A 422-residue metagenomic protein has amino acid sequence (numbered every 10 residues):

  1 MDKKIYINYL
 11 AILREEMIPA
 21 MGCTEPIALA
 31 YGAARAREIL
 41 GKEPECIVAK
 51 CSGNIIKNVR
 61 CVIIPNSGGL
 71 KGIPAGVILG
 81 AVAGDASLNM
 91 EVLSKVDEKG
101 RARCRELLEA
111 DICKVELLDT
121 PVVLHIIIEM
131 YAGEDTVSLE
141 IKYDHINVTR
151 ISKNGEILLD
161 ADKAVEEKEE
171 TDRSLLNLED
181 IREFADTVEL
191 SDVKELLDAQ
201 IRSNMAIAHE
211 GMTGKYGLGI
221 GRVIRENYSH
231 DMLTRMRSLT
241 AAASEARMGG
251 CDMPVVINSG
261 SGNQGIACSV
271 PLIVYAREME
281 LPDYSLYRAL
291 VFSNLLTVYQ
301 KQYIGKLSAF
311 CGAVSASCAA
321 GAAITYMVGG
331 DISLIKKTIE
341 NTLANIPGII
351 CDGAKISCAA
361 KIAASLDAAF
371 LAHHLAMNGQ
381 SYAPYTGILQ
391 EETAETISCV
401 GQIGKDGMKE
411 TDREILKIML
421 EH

Functional and structural regions predicted by a protein language model:
M1-L10, E43-K57, D231-G250, D283-Q300 (+1 more regions): Acidic-glycine-rich active-site phosphate/pyrophosphate-binding loop
Y9-I18, I55-I64, R247-I257, T297-L307 (+1 more regions): Glycine/charged-rich beta-loop-alpha catalytic/anionic-binding loops adjacent to active sites
P19-R35, M253-V270, C311-A316: Conserved phosphate/anionic-ligand binding catalytic regions in large, soluble enzymes, centered on
A20-T24, N54-N58, V62-P65, K142-K153 (+4 more regions): A structural signal for small-residue-enriched, beta-sheet-centric alpha/beta enzyme cores and oligomeric scaffold folds
I27-I126, M130: Early transmembrane hairpin of solute transport permeases
A36-I39, P65, Y275-R288, V298-A364 (+1 more regions): Hydrophobic alpha-helical bundle architecture
E43-I47, L88-L93, K114-E116, S191-L197 (+8 more regions): Flexible, glycine/charged-enriched surface loops at secondary-structure junctions
L108-G250, L416-H422: Signature of multi-pass transmembrane helix bundles
